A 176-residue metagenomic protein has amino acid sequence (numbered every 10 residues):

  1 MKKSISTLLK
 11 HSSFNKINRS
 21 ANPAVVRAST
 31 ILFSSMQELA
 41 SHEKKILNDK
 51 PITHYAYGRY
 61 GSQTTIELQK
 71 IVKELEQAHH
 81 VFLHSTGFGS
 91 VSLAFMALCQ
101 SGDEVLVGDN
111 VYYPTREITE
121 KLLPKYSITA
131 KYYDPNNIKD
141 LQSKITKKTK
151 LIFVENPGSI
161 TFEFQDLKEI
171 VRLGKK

Functional and structural regions predicted by a protein language model:
M1-V26, E67: Short conserved active-site loop signatures built around small residues
R19, V72, S90, V105 (+3 more regions): Buried hydrophobic positions in well-ordered alpha/beta secondary-structure cores of metabolic enzymes
S35-G89, T115-K121: Conserved N-terminal alpha-helix of the aminotransferase class I/II PLP-enzyme fold
A97-P114, Y133-D134: Conserved PLP-anchoring active-site segment centered on the Schiff-base-forming lysine
Q100, I145-I152: Short acidic/histidine-rich motifs immediately flanking catalytic phosphotransfer sites in two-component signaling
Y113, I138-K139, P157-F162: Short, small-residue-enriched loops and turns at beta-alpha junctions that line or gate enzyme active sites
L122, Y126-N136: A glycine-rich helix N-cap at a beta->alpha junction
P157-K176: Active-site core of PLP-dependent enzymes with the aminotransferase class I/II
